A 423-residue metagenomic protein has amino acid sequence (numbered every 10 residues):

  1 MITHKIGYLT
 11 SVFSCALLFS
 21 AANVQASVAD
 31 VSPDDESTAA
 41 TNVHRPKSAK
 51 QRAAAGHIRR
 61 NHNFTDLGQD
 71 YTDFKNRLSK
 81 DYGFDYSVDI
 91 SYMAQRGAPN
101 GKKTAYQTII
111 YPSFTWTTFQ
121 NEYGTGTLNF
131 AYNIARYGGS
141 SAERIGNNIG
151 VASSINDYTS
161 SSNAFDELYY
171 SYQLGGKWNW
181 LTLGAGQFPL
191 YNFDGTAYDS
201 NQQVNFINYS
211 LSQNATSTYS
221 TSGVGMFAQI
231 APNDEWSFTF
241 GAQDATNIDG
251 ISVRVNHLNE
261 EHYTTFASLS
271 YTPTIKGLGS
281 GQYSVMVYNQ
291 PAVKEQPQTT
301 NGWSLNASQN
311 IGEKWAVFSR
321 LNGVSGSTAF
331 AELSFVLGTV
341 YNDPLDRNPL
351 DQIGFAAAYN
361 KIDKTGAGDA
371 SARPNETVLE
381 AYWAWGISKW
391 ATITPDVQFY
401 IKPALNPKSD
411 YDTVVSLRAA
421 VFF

Functional and structural regions predicted by a protein language model:
I2, I6-Y8, F13-C15, A22-G97 (+3 more regions): N-terminal periplasmic/intermembrane-space "pro-region" immediately following the signal or transit peptide
D30, Y411-F423: Outer-membrane beta-barrel "beta-signal"
G68, T104-I110, S161-D166, S220-V224 (+5 more regions): Residues that define the transmembrane beta-barrel architecture of outer-membrane proteins
F84, N121-G126, K177-L183, E235-F240 (+4 more regions): Repeated loop/turn-to-beta-strand initiation elements of outer-membrane beta-barrel proteins
V88, P112-W116, E167-Y172, M226-I230 (+6 more regions): Residues on the lipid-exposed face of transmembrane beta-strands in outer-membrane beta-barrel proteins
V88-A94, F130-I134, L183-Q187, F240-D244 (+6 more regions): Transmembrane beta-barrel strands of outer-membrane/channel proteins
S141-Y169, Q173-T264, S268, T365: Surface-exposed coil loops of outer-membrane beta-barrel proteins
A267-G366, A381: Detector for outer-membrane/organellar transmembrane beta-barrel domains, recognizing the amphipathic beta-strand
